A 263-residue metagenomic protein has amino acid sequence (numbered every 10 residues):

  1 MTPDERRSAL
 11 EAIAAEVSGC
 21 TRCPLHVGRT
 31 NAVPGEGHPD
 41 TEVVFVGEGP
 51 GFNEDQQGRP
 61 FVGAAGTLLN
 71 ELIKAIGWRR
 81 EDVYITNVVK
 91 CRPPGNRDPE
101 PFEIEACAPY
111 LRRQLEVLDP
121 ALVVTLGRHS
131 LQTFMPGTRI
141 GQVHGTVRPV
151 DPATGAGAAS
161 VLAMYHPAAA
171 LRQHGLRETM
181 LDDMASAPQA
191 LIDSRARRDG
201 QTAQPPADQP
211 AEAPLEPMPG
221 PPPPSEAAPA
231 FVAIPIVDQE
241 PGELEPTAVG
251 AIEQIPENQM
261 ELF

Functional and structural regions predicted by a protein language model:
M1-A64, E212-F263: Active-site and ligand/interface coordination hotspots across diverse enzymes and nucleic-acid-associated assemblies
T2-S8, V46, Y84-T86, D119-L126: A broad, low-specificity signal for short, low-complexity segments enriched in glycine/proline and polar/charged
E48-P50, N87-K90: Short, small-residue-rich loop/turn micro-motifs
N53-V83: Glycine-rich, small/polar surface segments that engage phosphate groups of diverse ligands
I76, R80-E81, V88-F263: Glycine/proline-rich loop-helix segments at beta-alpha junctions forming the active-site rim of enzyme cores
